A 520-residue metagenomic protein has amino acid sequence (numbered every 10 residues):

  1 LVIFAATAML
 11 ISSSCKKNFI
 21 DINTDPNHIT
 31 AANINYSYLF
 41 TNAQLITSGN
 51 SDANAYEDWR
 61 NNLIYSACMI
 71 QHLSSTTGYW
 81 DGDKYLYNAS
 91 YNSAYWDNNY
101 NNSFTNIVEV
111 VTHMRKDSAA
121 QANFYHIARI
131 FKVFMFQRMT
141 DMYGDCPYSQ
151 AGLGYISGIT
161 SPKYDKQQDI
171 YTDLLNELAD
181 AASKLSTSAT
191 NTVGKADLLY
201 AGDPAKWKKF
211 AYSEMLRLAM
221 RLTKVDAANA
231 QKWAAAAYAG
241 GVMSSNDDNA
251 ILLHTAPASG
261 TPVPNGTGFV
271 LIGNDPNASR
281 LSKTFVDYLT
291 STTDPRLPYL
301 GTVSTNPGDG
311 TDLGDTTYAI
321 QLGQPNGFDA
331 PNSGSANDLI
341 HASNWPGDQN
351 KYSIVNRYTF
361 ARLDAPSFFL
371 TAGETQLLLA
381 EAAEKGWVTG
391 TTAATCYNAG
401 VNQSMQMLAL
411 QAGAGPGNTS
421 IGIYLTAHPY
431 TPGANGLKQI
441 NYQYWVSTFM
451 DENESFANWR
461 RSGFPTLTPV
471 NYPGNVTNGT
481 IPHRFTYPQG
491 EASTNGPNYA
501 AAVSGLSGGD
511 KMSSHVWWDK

Functional and structural regions predicted by a protein language model:
L1-V2: Bacterial N-terminal signal peptides that target proteins for export
C15-A67, E109, H113-R115, P465 (+2 more regions): Membrane-proximal, proline-rich intrinsically disordered regions
C15-N18, A43, V133, L174 (+1 more regions): Terminal processing/anchoring signals of secreted or surface-associated proteins and related intramolecular
N33-S37, S74-F131, M135-L408, A412 (+1 more regions): Structured, solvent-exposed acidic/aromatic patches
Y65-C68, G194-K206, D309, L313 (+4 more regions): Amphipathic alpha-helical surface "interface" segments used for docking/oligomerization or membrane association within
M405-K520: C-terminal functional modules
